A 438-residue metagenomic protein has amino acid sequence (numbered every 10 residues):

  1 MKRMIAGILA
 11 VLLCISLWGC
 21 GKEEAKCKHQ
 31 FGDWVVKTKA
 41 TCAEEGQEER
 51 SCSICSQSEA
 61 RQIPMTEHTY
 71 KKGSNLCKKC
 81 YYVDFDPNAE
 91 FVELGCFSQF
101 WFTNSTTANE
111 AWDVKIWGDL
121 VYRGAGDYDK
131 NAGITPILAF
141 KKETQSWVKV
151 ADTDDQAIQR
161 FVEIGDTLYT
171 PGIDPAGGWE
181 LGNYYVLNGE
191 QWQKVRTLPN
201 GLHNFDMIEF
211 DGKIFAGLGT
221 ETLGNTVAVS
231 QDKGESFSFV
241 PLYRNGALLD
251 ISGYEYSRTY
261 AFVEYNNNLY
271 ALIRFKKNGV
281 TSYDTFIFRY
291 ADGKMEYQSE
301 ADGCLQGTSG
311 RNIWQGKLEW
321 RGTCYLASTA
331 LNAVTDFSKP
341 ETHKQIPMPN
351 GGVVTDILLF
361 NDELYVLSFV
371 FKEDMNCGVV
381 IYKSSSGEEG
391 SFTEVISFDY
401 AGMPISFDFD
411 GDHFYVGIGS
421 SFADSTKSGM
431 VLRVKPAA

Functional and structural regions predicted by a protein language model:
C20-F85: Thrombospondin type-1
L94, Y122-V150, A176-W179: Beta-propeller domains
Q99-T135: Beta-strand-rich domains and repeat architectures in extracellular enzymes and scaffolds, especially beta-propellers
A108-D113, D154-G165, N200-E209, A247-E264 (+3 more regions): Repeated scaffold domains used in trafficking and secretory/extracellular systems, primarily beta-propellers
D127-D129, I173-A176, G219-E221, R274-K277 (+3 more regions): Residue-level signature of beta-propeller blades and closely related beta-rich strand-turn architectures in secreted
A139-K142, V186-L187, S230-Q231, R289-Y290 (+4 more regions): Conserved Ser/Thr-centered positions that define the repeating blades of beta-propeller domains
P347-S386: Loop/turn-rich, solvent-exposed surfaces of beta-rich toroidal or solenoidal domains
A401-A438: Blade-level signature of beta-propeller repeat domains, shared across WD40, Kelch, NHL, RCC1 and BNR/Asp-box propellers
